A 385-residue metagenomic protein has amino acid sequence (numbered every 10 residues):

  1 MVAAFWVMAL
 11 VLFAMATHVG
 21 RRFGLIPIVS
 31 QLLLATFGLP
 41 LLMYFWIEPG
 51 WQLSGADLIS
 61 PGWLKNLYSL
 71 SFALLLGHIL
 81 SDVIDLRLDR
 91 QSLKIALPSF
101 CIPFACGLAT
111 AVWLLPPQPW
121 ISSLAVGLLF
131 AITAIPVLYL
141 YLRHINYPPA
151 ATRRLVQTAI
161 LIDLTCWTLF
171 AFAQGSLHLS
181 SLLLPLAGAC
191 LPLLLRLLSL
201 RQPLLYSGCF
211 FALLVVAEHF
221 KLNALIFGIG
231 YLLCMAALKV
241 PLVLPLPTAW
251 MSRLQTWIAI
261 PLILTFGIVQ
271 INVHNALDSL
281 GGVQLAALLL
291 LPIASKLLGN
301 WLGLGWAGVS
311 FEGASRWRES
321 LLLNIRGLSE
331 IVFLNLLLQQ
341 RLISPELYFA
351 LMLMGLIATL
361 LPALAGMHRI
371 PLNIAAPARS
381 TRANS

Functional and structural regions predicted by a protein language model:
M1-A9, L58-L75, Q118-T133, L177-C190 (+3 more regions): Structural signature of hydrophobic alpha-helical transmembrane segments
V7-L10, A14-R21, L161-P245, R253-T256: Core mid-bundle transmembrane helix pairs that form the ion/substrate translocation pathway in diverse multi-pass
V11-L25, L74-D89, P136-Y147, C190-R201 (+3 more regions): C-terminal ends of transmembrane helices
L25-L34, D89-I102, P149-I160, L200-C209 (+2 more regions): Cytoplasmic-side transmembrane-helix entry/capping segments in multi-pass membrane proteins
P40-Q91, G208-A286: Membrane-interface junctions of multi-pass transporters
M43-E48, G107-V112, D163-S176, A212-I226 (+2 more regions): Hydrophobic alpha-helical transmembrane segments in multi-pass integral membrane proteins
M43-F45, L86-Y147, L277-N373: Transmembrane alpha-helices that form the ion-translocation and gating core of multi-pass ion transport proteins
Y147-A171, P245-P247, A314-E319, L342-M352: Membrane-interface alpha-helices at helix entry/exit sites of multi-pass transporters
